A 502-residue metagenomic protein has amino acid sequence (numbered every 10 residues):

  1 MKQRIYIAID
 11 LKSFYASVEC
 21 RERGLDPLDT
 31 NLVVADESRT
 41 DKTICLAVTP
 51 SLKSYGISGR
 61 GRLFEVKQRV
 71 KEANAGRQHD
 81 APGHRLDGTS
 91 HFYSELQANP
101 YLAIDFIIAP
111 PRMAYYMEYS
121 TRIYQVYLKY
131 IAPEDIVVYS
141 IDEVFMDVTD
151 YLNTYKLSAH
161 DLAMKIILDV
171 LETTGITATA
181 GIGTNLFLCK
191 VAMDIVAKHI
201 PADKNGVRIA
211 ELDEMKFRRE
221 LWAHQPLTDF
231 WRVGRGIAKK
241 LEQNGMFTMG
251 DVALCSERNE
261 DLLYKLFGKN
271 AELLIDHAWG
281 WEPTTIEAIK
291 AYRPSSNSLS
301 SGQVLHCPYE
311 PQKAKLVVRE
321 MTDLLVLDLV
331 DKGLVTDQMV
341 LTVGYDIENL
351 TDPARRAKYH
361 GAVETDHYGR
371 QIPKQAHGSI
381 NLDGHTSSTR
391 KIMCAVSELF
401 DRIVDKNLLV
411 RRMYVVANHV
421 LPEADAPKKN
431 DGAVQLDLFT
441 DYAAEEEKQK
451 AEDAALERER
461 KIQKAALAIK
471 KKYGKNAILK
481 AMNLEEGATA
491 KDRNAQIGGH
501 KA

Functional and structural regions predicted by a protein language model:
M1-D276, E282-I286, E445-A502: Gly/Gly-Pro- and Ser/Thr-rich, intrinsically disordered tail segments characteristic of DNA damage-repair and tolerance
A8, D229, K239-V410: DNA-contacting surface of Y-family translesion DNA polymerases
K12-F14, S38-K42, Y345-L350, V420-A424: Short, charged/polar surface micro-motifs in flexible loops or helix N-caps
V18, G369-A502: Acidic, metal-coordinating catalytic segment for phosphate/diphosphate chemistry, firing primarily on the Nudix
T30, A178, D337-M339, M413 (+1 more regions): Change "...and in nucleic-acid phosphodiester-cleaving endonucleases..." to "...and in nucleic-acid processing enzymes
T184-F187, D276-W279, V335-I347, L409-P422 (+1 more regions): A glycine-rich phosphate-binding loop feature that marks nucleotide/adenosyl-phosphate handling sites
V191-A192, T351-A354, D425-K428: Short, well-ordered secondary-structure micro-motifs
I209-L212, L227, L299, I380 (+1 more regions): Short clusters of hydrophobic/aromatic residues that line enzyme substrate/ligand-binding pockets
